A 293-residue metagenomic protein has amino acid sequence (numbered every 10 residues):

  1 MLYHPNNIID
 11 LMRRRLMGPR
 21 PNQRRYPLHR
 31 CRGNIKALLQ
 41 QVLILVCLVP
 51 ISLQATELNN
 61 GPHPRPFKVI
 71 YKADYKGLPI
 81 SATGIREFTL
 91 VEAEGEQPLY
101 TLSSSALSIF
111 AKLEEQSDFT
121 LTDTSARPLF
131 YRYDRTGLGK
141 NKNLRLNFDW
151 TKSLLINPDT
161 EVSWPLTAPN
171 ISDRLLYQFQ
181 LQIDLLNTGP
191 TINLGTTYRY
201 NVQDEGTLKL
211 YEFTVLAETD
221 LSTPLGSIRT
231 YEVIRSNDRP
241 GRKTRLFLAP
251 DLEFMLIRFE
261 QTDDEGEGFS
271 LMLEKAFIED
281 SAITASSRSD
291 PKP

Functional and structural regions predicted by a protein language model:
P5, M12, L16, P21-V42: Bacterial N-terminal signal peptides that target proteins for export
I8-M12, L16, L78-P79, I109-F110: Short, aromatic- and cysteine-enriched interfacial helices/patches that mediate contacts at lipid membranes
Q40-P50: Bacterial N-terminal signal peptides
I51-A55: Sec/Tat signal peptide C-region and signal peptidase I cleavage site
T56-W150, P190-P293: Acidic, serine/threonine-rich low-complexity disordered tracts
K142-L185: Hydrophobic, well-structured mid-protein blocks that either form specific transmembrane helices
